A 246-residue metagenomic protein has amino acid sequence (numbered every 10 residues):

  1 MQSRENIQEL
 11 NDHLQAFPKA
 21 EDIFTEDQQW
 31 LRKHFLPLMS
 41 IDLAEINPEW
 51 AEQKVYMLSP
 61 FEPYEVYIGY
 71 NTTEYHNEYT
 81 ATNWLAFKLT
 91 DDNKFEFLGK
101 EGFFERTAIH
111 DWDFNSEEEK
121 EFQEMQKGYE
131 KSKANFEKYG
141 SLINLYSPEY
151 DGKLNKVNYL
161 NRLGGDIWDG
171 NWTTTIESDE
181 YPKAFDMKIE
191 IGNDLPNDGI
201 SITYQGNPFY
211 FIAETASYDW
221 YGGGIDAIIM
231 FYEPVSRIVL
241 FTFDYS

Functional and structural regions predicted by a protein language model:
M1-S246: Long compositionally biased, domain-poor regions of proteins
